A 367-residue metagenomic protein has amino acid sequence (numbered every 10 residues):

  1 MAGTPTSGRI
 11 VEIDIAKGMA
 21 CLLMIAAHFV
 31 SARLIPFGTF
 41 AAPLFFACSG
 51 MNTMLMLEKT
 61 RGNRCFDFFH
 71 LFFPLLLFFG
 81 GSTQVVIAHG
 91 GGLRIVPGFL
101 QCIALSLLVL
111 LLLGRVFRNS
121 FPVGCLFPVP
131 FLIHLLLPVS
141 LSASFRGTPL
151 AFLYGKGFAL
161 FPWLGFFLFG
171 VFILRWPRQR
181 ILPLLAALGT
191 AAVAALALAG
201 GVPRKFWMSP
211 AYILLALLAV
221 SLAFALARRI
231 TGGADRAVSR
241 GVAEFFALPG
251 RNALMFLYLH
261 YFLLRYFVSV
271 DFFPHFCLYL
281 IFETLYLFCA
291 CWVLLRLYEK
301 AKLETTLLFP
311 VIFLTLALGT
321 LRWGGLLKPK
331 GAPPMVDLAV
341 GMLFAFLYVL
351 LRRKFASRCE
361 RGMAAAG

Functional and structural regions predicted by a protein language model:
M1-G367: Alpha-helical transmembrane segments and their immediate juxtamembrane cytosolic regions
